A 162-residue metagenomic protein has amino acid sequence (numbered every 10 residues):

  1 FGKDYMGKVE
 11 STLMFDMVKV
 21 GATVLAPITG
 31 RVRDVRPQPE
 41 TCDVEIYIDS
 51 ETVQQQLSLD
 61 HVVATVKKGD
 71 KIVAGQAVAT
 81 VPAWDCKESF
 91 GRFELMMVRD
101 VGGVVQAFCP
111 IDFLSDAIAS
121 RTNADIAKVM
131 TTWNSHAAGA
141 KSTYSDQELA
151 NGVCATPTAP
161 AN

Functional and structural regions predicted by a protein language model:
F1-V44, K68, V73-A74, A83 (+1 more regions): Surface-exposed, glycine-biased beta-strand/turn segments
V20-A22, V53-Q55, G102-V104: Short acidic/polar mixed-charge low-complexity motifs
A26-T65, S89-M96: Zn2+-dependent peptidoglycan hydrolase active-site motif and core
T65-K67, A77, A83-G91: Short glycine/proline-centered loop/turn elements that form peptide/ligand docking sites
M96-S135: Short peripheral tails and domain-boundary helices/loops at the edges of structured domains
